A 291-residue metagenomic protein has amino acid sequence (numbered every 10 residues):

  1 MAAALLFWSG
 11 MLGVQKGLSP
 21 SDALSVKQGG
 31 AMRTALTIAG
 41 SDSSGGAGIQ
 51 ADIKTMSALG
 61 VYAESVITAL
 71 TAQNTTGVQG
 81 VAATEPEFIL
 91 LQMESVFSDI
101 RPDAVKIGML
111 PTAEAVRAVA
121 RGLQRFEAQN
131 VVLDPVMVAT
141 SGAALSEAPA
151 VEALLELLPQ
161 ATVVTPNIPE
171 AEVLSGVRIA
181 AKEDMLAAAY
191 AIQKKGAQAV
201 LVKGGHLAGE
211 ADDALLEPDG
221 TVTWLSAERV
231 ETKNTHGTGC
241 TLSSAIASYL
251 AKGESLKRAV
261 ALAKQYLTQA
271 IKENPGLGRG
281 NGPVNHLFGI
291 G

Functional and structural regions predicted by a protein language model:
G30-T37, I53-T140: Conserved N-terminal subdomain of the carbohydrate kinase-like
I38-S44, V222-H236: Short pre-catalytic strand/loop immediately N-terminal to key active-site residues, enriched for Gly-Thr
Q50, T55, E172-V173, K233-L256: Short, small-residue alpha-helix embedded
L59-E64, Y249-A263: Phosphate-handling active-site elements
A83, K257-G291: Charged C-terminal helix
E147-V222: Conserved phosphate/ATP/ADP-binding segment of small-molecule kinases
